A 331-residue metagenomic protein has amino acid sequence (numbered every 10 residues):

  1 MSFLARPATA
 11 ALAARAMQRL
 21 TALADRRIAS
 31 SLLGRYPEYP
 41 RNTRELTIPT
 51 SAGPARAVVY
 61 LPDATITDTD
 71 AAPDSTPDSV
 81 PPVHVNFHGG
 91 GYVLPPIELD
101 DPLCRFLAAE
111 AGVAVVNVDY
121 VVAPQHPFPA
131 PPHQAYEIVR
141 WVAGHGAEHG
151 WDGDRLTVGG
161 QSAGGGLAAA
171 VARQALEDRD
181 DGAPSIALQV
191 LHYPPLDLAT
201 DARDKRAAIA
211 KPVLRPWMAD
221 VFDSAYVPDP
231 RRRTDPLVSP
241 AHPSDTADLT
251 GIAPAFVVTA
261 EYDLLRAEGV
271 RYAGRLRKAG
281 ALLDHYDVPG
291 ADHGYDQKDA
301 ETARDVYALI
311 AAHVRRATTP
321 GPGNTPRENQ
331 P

Functional and structural regions predicted by a protein language model:
M1-A72, P322-E328: A glycine/proline-hinged amphipathic helix-loop "lid/cap" segment that gates access to hydrophobic ligand pockets
P62, F87-G91, A260-E261: Glycine-rich His-Gly loop
D78-G90: Short beta-strand element of the alpha/beta-hydrolase
E98-N117: Short amphipathic alpha-helix adjacent to the substrate-entry channel of hydrolases
P127-R140, G144: Active-site loop/oxyanion-hole signature of alpha/beta-hydrolase fold enzymes
A143-V158: Gly/Ser-rich "nucleophile elbow"/oxyanion-hole loop immediately N-terminal to the catalytic nucleophile in hydrolases
D154, A170-P331: Alpha/beta hydrolase fold serine-hydrolase catalytic domain that processes acyl esters and thioesters
G160, G164, A168: Gly/Ala-rich beta-loop-alpha elbow adjacent to hydrolase catalytic centers
